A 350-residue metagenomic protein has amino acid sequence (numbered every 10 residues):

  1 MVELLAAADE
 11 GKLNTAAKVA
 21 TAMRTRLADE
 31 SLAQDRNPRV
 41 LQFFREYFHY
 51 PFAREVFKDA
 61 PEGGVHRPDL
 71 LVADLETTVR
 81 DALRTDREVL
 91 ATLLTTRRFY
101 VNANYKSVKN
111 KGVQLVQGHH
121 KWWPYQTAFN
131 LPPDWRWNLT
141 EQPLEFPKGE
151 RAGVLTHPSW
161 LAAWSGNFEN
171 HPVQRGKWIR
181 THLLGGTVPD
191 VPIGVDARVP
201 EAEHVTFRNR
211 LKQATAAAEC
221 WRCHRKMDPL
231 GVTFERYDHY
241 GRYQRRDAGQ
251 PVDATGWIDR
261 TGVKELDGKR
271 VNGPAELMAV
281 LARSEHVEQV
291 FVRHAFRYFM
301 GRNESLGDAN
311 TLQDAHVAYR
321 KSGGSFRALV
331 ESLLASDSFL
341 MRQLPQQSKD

Functional and structural regions predicted by a protein language model:
M1, V19, V292, D308-L312: N-terminal alpha-helical segment
E3-E10: Substrate-binding clefts and substrate-entry loops adjacent to catalytic sites of polymer-processing enzymes acting on
E10-T21, R320-A328: Short, charged, surface-exposed loops that flank catalytic or proteolytic processing sites
G11, E30-A33, S284, S322: Short coil/turn helix-boundary motifs
A17-P229, R320, A335: Extended surface/linker regions that mediate inter-domain or inter-protein docking in multi-component redox
L144-E288, F299, L306, N310-D350: Sequence context surrounding c-type heme c attachment/ligation sites in exported
